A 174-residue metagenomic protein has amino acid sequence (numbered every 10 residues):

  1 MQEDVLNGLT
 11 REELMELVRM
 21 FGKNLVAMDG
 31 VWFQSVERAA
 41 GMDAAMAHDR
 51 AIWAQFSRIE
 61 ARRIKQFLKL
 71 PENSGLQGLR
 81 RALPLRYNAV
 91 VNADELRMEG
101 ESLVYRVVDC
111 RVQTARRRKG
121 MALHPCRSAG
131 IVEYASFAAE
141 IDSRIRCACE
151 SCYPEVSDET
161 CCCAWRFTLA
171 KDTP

Functional and structural regions predicted by a protein language model:
M1-V104, R111-A129, E133-C162, L169-P174: N-terminal accessory segment detector
